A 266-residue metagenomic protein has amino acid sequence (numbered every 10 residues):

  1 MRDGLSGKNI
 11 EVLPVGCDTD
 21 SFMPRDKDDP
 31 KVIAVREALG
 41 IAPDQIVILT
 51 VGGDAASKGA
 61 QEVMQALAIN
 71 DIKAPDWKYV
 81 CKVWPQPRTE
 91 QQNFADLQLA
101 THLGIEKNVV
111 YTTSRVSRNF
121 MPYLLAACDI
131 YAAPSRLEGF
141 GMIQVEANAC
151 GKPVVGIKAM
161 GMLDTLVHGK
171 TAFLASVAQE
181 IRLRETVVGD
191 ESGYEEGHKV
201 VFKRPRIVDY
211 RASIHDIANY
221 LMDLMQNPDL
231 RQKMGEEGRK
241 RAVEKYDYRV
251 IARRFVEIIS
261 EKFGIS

Functional and structural regions predicted by a protein language model:
G16: Carbohydrate-associated surface elements
A42-K58, M64-L67, V80, P205: Conserved donor-binding/catalytic core segment of Leloir-type glycosyltransferases
N93-R115, N119: Nucleotide-activated donor-binding/catalytic signature segment of Leloir-type glycosyltransferases, i.e., the conserved
Y123-C128: Short alpha-helical donor nucleotide-sugar binding micro-motif in glycosyltransferases
R136: Aromatic "clamp/platform" in nucleotide-sugar-dependent glycosyltransferases that forms part of the donor/acceptor
Q144, P153-G156, L166, F173-L174: Short hydrophobic beta-strand element within catalytic cores of glycosyltransferases and related nucleotide-activated
L163-M222: Change "using UDP/GDP/dTDP sugars" to "using nucleotide sugars
F202, D216, D223, L230-E244: A short, well-ordered alpha-helix in the C-terminal region of glycosyltransferases
